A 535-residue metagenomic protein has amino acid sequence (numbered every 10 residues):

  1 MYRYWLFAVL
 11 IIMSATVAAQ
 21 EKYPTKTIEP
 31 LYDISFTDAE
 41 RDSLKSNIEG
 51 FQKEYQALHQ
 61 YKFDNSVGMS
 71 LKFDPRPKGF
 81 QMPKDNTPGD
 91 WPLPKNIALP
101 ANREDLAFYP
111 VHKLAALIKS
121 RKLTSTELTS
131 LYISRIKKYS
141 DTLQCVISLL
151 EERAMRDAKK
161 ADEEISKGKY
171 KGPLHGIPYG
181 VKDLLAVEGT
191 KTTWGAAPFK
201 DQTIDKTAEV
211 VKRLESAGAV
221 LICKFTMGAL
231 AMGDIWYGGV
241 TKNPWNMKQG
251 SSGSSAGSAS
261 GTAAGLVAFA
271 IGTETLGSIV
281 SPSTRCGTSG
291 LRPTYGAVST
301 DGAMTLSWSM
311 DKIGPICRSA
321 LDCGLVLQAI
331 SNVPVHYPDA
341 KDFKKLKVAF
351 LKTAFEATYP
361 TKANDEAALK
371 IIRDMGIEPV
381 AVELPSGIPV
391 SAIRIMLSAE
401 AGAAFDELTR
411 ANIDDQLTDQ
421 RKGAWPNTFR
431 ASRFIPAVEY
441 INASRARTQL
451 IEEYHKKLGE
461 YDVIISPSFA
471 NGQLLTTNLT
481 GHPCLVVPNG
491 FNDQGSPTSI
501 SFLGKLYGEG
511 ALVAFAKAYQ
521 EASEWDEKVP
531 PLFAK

Functional and structural regions predicted by a protein language model:
M1-L6: Bacterial N-terminal signal peptides that target proteins for export
S14-A15: N-terminal signal peptide c-region/cleavage motif recognized by signal peptidases
D38, L44, I48-L276, K370 (+1 more regions): Gly/Ser-rich catalytic/binding loops embedded in alpha/beta enzyme cores
P92-E104, L174-W194, D342-L351, M396-I451 (+2 more regions): Short helix-loop capping/hinge segments that flank enzyme active sites or metal/cofactor-binding pockets
E104-A107, K191, K312, A329-I395: Gly/Ser-rich, acidic/histidine-flanked active-site/gating loops
R121, G176, S216, V220-I222 (+6 more regions): Glycine-rich, small-residue loops and helix-cap segments that act as flexible hinges at active-site edges
K122, E127-I133, K159, P360-P385 (+2 more regions): Acyltransferase
K206-L327, N478, H482-S501: Short glycine/serine-rich loop segments
